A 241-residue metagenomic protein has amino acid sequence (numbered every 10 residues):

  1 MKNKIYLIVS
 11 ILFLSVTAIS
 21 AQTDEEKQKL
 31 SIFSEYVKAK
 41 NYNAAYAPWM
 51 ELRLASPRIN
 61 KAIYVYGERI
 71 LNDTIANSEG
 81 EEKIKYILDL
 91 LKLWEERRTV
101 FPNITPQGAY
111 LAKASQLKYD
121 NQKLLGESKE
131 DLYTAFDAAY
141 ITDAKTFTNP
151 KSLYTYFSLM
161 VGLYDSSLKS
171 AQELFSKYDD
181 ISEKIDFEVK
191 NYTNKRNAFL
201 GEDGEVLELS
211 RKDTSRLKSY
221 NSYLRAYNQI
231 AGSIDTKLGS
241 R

Functional and structural regions predicted by a protein language model:
M1-E26, E68: Bacterial Sec-dependent N-terminal signal peptides
Q22-R241: Preference for long, solvent-exposed alpha-helical segments and helix-linker "stalks"
